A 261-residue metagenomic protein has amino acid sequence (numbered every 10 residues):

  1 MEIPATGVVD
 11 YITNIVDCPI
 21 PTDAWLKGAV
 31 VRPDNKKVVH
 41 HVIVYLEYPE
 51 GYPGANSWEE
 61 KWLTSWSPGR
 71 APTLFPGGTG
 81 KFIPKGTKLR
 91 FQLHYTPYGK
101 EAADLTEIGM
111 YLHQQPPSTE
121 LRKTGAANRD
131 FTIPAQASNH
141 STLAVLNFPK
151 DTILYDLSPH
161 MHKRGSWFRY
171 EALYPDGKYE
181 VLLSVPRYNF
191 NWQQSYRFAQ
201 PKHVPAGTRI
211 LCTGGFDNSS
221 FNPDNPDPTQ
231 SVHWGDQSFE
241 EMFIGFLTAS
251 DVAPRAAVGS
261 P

Functional and structural regions predicted by a protein language model:
M1-I153, P159-P261: Beta-strand-centric surfaces of beta-sandwich/beta-rich domains
